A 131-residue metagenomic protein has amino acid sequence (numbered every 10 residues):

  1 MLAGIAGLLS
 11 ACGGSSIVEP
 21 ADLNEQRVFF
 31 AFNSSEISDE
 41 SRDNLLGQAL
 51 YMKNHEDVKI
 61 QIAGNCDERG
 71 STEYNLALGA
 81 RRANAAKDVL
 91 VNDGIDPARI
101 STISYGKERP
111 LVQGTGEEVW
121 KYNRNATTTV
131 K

Functional and structural regions predicted by a protein language model:
M1-I5: Sec-dependent N-terminal signal peptides
G7-A11: C-terminal motif of bacterial Sec signal peptides marking the signal peptidase cleavage site
G14: Short, conserved catalytic or interaction motifs in soluble domains
I17-G47, D67-T72: Short, solvent-exposed beta-strand/turn patches at coil↔beta or beta↔helix junctions that act as interaction loops
A21-D22, E118-Y122: Extracellular/periplasmic catalytic domains that process cell-envelope and extracellular macromolecules
E40-G47, E73, A77, R81 (+2 more regions): Extracytoplasmic/secreted proteins, especially bacterial periplasmic and envelope-associated proteins
D57-N65, A80-L111, R124-K131: A non-catalytic structural micro-motif
V112-G116: Short beta-alpha junctions and helix-cap segments that line functional grooves
